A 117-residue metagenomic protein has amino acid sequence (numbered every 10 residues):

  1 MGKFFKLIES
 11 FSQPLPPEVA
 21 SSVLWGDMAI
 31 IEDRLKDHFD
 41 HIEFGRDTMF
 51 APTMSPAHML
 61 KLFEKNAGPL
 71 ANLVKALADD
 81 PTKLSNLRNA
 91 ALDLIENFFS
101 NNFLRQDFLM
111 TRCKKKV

Functional and structural regions predicted by a protein language model:
M1-Q13, M28, A57: Conserved class I S-adenosyl-L-methionine
F11-S21: A conserved pocket-lining segment of Rossmann-fold NAD(P)-dependent short-chain dehydrogenase/reductase
V19-V117: Conserved Class I S-adenosyl-L-methionine
